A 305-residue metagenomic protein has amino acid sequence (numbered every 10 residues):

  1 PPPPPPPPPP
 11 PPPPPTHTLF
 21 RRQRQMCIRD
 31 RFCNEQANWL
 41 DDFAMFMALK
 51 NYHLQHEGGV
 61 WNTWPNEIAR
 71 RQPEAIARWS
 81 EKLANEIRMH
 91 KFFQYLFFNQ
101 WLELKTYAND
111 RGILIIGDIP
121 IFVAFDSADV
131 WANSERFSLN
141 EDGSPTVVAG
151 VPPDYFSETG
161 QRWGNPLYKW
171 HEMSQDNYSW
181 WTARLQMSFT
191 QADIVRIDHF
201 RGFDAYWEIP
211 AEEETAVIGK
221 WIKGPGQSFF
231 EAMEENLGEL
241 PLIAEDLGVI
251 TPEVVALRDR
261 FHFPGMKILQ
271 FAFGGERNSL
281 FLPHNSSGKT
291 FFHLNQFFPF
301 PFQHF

Functional and structural regions predicted by a protein language model:
P1-R24, I28: Single conserved hydrophobic/aromatic residue that forms the stacking wall/gate of nucleotide- or nucleobase-binding
P7-P8, N85, E103, A183: Hydrophobic alpha-helical segments, principally membrane-spanning helices and signal/leader peptides
L19, D41, L114-I116: A generic fold-level signal
R21-Q25, R29-F98, V123-P301, F305: Alpha-amylase-like alpha-glycosidases and glucanotransferases acting on alpha-linked glucans and related
H90, Y95-F122: Conserved, well-ordered alpha-helix/loop/beta-strand core segments that scaffold catalytic motifs
